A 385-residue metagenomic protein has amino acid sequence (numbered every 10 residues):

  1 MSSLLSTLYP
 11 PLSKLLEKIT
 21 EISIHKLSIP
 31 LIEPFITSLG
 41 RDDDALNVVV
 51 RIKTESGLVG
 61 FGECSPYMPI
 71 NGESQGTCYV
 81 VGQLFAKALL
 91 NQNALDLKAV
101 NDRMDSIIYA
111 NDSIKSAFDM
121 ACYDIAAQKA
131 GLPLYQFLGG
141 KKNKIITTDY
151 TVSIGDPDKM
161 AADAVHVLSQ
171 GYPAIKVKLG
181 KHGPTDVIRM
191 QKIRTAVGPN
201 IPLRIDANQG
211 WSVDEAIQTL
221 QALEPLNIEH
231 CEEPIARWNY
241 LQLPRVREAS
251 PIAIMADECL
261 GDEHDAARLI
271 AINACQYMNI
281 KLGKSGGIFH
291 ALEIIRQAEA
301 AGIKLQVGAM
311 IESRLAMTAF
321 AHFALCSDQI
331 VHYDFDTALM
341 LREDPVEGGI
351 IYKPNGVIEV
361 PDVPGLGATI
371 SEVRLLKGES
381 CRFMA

Functional and structural regions predicted by a protein language model:
M1-S13: Short, basic, low-complexity termini and linkers enriched in Ser/Thr/Gly/Pro that act as targeting/leader peptides
L15-L31, A45-N47, I311-A385: Flexible C-terminal active-site loop/helix
I19, V50, G57, F118 (+9 more regions): Conserved, mostly hydrophobic/aromatic
S23, K53-K129: Metal- or metallocofactor-binding catalytic centers and their adjacent structured scaffolds across diverse enzyme
S38-D43, A110, P364: Short Gly/Pro-enriched turn/cap motifs at secondary-structure boundaries
C64-G72, T151-G155, A309: Glycine-rich phosphate/pyrophosphate-binding beta-alpha loops
K87, S106, N227, W238-M255 (+1 more regions): Shared catalytic-loop signature of beta/alpha-barrel
G139-S250: Metal-dependent enolase-superfamily TIM-barrel catalytic cores that perform enediolate-based chemistry
